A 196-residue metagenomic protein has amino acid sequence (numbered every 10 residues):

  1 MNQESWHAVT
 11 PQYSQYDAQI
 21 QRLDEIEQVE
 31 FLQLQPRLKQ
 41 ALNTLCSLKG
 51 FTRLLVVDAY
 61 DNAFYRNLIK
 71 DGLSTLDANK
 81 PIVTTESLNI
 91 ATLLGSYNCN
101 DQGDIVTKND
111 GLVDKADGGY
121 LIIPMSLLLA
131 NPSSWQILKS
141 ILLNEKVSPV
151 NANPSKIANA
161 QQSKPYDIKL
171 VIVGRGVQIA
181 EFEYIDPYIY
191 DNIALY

Functional and structural regions predicted by a protein language model:
M1-Y188, A194-Y196: Conserved ASCE/P-loop NTPase catalytic core
